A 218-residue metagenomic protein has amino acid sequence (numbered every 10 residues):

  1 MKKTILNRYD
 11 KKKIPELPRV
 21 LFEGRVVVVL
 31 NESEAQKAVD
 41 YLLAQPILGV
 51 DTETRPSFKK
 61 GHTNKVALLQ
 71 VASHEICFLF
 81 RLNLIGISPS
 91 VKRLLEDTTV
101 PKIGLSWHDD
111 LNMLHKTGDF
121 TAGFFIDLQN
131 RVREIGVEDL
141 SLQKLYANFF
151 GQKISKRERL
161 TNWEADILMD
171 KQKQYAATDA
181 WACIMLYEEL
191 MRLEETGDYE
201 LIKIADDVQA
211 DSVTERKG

Functional and structural regions predicted by a protein language model:
M1-L48, T117, L128, W181 (+1 more regions): N-terminal accessory regions of nucleic-acid-interacting proteins
V26-L30, E34, L43-I47, P56-K156 (+2 more regions): Conserved DEDDh/DEDDy metal-dependent 3′-5′ exonuclease domain
